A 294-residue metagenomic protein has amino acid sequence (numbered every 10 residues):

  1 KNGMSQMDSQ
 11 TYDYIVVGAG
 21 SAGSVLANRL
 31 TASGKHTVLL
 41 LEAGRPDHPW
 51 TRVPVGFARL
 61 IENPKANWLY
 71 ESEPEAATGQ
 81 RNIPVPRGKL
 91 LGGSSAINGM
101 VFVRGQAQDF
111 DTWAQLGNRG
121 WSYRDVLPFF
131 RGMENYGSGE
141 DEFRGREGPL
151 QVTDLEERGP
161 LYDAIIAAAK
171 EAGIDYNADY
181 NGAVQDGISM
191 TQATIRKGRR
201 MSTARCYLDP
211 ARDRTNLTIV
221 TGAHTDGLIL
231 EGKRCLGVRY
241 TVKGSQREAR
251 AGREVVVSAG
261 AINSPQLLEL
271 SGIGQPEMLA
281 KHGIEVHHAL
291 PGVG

Functional and structural regions predicted by a protein language model:
S5-R131, A280-K281, E285-G292: N-terminal glycine-rich phosphate/pyrophosphate-binding loop and immediately adjacent elements
V17-G18, V25, R214, P265-L267: Alpha/beta-hydrolase superfamily serine-hydrolase fold, recognizing
A22, Q106-D109, S122, L161-I165 (+4 more regions): Stable alpha-helical elements in mature extracytoplasmic
N28, A32, D213, E269 (+1 more regions): Short, well-ordered alpha-helices that flank and scaffold nucleotide-derived cofactor binding pockets
T37, G44-D47, L228, V238-G294: Glycine-rich loop(s) and the adjacent beta-strand/alpha-helix scaffold that form part
A114-C235, R239-K243: Conserved redox-cofactor binding core of oxidoreductases
